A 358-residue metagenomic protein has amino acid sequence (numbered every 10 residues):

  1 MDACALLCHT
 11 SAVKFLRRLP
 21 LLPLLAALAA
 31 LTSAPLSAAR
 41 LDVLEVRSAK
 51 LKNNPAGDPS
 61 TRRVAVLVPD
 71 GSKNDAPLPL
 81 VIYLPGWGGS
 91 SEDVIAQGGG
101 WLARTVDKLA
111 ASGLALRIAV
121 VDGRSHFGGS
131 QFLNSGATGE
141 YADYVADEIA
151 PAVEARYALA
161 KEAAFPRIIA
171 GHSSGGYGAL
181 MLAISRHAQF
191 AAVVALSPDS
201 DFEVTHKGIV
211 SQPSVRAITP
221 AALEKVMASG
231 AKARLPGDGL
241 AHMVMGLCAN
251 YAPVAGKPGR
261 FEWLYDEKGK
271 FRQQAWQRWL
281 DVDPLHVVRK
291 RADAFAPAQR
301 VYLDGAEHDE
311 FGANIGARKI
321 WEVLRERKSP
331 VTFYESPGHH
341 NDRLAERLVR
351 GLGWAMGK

Functional and structural regions predicted by a protein language model:
D2-L6: Extreme N-terminal basic, low-complexity initiation segments that serve as generic localization/processing leaders
L7-C8, G338: Intrinsically disordered, low-complexity peptide-like regions
C8-L24: Bacterial N-terminal signal peptides that target proteins for export
L24-A27, L80: Residue-level recognition of specific faces of alpha-helices
A29-P35: C-terminal segment of classical bacterial N-terminal signal peptides
L36-K358: Non-catalytic cap/lid and distal C-terminal segments of serine-dependent acyl enzymes
